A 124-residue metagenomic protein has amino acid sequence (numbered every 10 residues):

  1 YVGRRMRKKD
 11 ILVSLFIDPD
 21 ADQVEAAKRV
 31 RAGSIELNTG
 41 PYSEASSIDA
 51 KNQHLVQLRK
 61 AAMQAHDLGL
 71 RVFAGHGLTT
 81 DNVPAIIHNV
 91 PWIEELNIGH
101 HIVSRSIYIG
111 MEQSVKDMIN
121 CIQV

Functional and structural regions predicted by a protein language model:
V2, I11-Q64: Histidine/lysine/aspartate-rich catalytic loop segments that bind and position anionic ligands
R5, A26, Q64, A85-I86 (+1 more regions): Well-formed, non-transmembrane alpha-helical positions, independent of function
D10-S14, G33-E36, G69-F73, G77 (+1 more regions): Structural preference for beta-strand elements that scaffold enzyme active sites
F16, H54, G75-H76, I107: Glycine- and other small-residue-rich loops at beta-strand/loop junctions that grip anionic moieties
D20-V30, A74, L78-I93: Catalytic cores of alpha/beta
I35-S46, P91-M111: Glycine-rich phosphate-binding active-site loops on the catalytic face of alpha/beta enzymes
S47, K51, R105-V124: C-terminal helical cap(s) of enzyme catalytic domains, especially alpha/beta-barrels
Q57, M63-R71, L78, N82: Active-site-adjacent C-terminal substructures of enzyme catalytic domains
